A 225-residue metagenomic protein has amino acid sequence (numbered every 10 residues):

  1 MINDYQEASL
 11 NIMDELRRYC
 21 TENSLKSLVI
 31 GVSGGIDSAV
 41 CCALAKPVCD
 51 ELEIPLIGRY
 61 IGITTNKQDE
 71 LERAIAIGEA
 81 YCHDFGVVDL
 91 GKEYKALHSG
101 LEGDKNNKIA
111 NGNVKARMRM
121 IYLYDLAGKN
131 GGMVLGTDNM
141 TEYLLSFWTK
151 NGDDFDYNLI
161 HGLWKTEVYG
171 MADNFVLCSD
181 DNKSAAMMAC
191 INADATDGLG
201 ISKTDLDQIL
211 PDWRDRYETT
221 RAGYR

Functional and structural regions predicted by a protein language model:
M1-T149, D153, Y157, A172: ATP-dependent adenylation/nucleotidyltransferase module used to activate substrates
R117-R119, M133-T219: Catalytic subdomain that performs nucleotidyl-dependent activation
G223-R225: Metal- or metallocofactor-binding catalytic centers and their adjacent structured scaffolds across diverse enzyme
